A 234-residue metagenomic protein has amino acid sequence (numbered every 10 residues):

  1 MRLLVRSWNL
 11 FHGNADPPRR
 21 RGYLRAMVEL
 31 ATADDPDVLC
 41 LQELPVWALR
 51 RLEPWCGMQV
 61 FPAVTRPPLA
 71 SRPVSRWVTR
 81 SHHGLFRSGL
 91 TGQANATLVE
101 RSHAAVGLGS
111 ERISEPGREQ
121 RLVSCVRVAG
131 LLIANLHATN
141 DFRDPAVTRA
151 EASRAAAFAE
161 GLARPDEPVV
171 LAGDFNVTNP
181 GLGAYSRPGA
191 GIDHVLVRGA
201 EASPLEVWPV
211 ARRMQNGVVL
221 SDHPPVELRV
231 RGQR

Functional and structural regions predicted by a protein language model:
M1-V38, V46, R50, Q59-F61 (+1 more regions): Active-site regions of metal-assisted phosphoester/phosphodiester hydrolases, unifying DNase/endonuclease modules
W55: Acidic (Asp/Glu)-rich catalytic clusters
A63-A70: Short, acidic/turn-prone active-site loops that include or flank metal/cofactor- and phosphate-binding residues
